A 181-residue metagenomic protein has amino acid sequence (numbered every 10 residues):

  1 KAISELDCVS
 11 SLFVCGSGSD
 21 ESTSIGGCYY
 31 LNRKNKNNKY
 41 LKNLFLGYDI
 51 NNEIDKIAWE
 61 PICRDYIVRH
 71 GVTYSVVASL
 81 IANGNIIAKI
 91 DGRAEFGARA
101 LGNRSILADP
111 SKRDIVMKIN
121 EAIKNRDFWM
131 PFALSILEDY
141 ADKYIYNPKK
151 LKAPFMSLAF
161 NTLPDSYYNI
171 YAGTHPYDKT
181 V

Functional and structural regions predicted by a protein language model:
A2-V181: Flexible beta->alpha loop and helix N-cap segments adjacent to enzyme active/binding sites
